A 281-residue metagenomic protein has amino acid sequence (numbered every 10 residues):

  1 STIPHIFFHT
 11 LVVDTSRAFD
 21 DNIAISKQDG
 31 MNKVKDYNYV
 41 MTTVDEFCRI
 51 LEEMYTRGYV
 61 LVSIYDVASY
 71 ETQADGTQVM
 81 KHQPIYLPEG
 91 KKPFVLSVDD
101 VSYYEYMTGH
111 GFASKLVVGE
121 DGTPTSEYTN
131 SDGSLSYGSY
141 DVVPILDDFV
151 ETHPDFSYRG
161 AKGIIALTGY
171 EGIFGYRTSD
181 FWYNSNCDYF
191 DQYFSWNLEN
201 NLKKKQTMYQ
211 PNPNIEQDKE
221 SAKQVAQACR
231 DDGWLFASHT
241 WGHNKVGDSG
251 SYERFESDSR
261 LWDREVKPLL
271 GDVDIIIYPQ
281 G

Functional and structural regions predicted by a protein language model:
S1-K27, M31-V40, L96-S102: Boundary/entry segment of secreted carbohydrate-active catalytic domains
I6-A18, A74, V79-M80, L87-F94 (+1 more regions): Metal-dependent polysaccharide deacetylase catalytic core of the NodB/CE4 family, i.e., the active-site-bearing domain
D29, V34, Q83-I85, K223: Short, well-ordered helical secondary-structure segments
V40-T43, L135: Aromatic-acidic/polar surface patches that form glycan- and anion
T43-M80, Q217, K267: C-terminal domain-boundary segment and adjacent tail
